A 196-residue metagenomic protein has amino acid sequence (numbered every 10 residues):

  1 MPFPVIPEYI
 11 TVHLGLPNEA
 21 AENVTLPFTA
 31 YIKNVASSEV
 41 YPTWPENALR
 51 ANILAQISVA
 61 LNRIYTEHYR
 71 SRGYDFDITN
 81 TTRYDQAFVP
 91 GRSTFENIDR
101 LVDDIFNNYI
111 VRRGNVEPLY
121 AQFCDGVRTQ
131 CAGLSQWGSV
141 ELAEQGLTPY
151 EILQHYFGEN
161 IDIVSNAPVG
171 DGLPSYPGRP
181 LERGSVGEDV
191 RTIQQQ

Functional and structural regions predicted by a protein language model:
M1-Q196: Conserved, single-site charged/polar hotspot
